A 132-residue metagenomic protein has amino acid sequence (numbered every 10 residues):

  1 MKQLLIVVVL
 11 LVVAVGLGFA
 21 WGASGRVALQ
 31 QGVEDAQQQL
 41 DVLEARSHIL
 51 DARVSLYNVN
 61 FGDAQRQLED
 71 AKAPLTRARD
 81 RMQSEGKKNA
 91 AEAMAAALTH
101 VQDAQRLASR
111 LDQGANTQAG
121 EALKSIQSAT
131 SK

Functional and structural regions predicted by a protein language model:
M1-K132: Long, charged/polar, soluble alpha-helical segments
